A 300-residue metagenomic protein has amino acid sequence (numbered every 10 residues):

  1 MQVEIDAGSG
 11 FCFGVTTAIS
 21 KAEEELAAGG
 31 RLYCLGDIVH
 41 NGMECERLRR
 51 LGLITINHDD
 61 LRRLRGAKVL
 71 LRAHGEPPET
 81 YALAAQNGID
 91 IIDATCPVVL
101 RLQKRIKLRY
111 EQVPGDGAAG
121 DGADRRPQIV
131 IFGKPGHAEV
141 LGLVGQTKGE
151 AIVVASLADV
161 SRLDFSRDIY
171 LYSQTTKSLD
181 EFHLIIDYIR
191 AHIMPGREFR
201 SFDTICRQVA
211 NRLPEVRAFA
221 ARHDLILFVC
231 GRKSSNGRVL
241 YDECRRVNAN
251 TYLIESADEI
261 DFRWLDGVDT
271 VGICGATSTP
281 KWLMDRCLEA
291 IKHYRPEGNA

Functional and structural regions predicted by a protein language model:
M1-A300: The feature marks the mature, well-folded catalytic cores of soluble enzymes
